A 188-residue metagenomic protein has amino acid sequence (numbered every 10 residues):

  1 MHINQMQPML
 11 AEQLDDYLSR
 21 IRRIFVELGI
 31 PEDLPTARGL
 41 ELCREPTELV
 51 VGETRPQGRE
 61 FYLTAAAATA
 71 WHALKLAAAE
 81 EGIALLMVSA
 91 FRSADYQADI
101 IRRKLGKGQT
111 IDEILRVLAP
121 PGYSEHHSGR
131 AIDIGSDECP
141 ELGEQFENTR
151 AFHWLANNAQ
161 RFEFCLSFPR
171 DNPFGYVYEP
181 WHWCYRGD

Functional and structural regions predicted by a protein language model:
M1-A90, D95-D188: Extracytoplasmic cell-surface/polysaccharide-interacting catalytic and binding patches
